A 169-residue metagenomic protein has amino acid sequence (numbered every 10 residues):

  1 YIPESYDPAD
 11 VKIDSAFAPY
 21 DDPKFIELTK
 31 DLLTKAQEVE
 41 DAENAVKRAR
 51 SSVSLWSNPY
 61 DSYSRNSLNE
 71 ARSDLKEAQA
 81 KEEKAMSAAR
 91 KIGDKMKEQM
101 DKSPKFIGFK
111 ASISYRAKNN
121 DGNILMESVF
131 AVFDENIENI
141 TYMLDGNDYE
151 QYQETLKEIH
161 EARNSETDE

Functional and structural regions predicted by a protein language model:
Y1-E169: Cystatin/cathelin-like cysteine-protease inhibitor module
